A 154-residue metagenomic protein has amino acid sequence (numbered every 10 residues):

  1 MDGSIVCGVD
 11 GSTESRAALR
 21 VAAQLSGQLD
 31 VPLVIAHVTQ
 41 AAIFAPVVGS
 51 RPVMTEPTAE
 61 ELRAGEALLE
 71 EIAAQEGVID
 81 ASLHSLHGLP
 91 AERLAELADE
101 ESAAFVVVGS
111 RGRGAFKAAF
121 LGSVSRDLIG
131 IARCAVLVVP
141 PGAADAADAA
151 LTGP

Functional and structural regions predicted by a protein language model:
M1, E14, Q28, A73-V106 (+1 more regions): Structural beta-alpha unit
D2-P52, P154: Small/aliphatic-rich secondary-structure junction motif
A18, A45-V48, A95-E96, A119-F120 (+1 more regions): Short, well-ordered secondary-structure micro-motifs
V34-A36, S82-L86, L137: General small-molecule cofactor/ligand-binding pocket signal
H37, G109-R111, P140-P141: Short secondary-structure boundary segments
S50-M54, E100-S102, V124-S125, G153-P154: Short, hinge-like loop/turn segments at secondary-structure boundaries
V53-A67: A short acidic, glycine-rich active-site loop that binds or catalyzes chemistry on phosphate/adenosine moieties
F105-D127, D145-D148: Glycine-rich, Arg-bearing micro-motifs that act as flexible, cationic patches
